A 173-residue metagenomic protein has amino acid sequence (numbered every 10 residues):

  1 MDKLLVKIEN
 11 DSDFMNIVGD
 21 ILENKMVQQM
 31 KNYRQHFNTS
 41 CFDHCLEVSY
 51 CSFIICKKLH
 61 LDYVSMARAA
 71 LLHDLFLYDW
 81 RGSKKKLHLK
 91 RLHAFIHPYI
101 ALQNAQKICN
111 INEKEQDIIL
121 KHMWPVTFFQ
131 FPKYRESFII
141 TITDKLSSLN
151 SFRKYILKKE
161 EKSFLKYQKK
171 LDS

Functional and structural regions predicted by a protein language model:
M1-S173: Metal-dependent phosphohydrolase cores
